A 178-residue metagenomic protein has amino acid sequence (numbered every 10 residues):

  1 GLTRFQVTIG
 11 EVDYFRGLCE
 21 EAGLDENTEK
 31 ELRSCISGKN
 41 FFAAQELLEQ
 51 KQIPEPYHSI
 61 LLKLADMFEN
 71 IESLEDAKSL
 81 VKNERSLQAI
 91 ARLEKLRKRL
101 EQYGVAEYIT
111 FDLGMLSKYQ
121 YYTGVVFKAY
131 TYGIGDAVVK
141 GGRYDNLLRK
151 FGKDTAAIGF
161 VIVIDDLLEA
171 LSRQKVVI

Functional and structural regions predicted by a protein language model:
G1-L2, L47-I178: Positively charged, Gly/Ser-enriched RNA/tRNA-binding surfaces
G1-R4, K30: Class II aminoacyl-tRNA synthetase-like tRNA-binding/catalytic domains
T8-G10, I36-N40, Q88-A89: Short acidic alpha-helix initiation/capping motifs at coil-to-helix transition points, especially at protein N-termini
I9-G17: Short, conserved phosphate-binding/catalytic loop or strand-edge motifs used in phosphoryl-/nucleotidyl-transfer
R16-C19, R33, Q45, K78: Amphipathic alpha-helical segments within well-ordered protein domains
E20-G23, V125: Short low-complexity, flexible loop/linker segments enriched in glycine and/or proline with clustered acidic
G23-E46, I53, V105, T131: Acidic, His- and aromatic-enriched active-site or binding-groove loops in soluble protein domains that engage sugars
